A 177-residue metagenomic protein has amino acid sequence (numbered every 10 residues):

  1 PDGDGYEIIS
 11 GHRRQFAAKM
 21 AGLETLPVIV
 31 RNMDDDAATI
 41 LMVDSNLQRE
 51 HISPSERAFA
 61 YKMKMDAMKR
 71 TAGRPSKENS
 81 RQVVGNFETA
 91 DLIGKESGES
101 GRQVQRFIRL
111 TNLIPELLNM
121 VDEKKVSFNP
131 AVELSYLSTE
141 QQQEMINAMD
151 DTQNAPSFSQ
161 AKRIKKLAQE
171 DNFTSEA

Functional and structural regions predicted by a protein language model:
P1-E7, R13, E24: Short alpha-helix boundary/capping and kink motifs at helix termini
G5-Y6, R31, L118, P156: Short, surface-exposed helix-loop/turn micro-motifs enriched in polar/charged residues
I9-S10, E123: Short glycine-rich loop/turn motifs that provide flexible caps or phosphate-binding loops at active sites
R14-N112, N119-D122, N129, S135-Y136: Amphipathic, charge-rich alpha-helical segments that serve as recognition/docking helices
S97-A177: Amphipathic alpha-helical extensions and coiled-coil-like segments
